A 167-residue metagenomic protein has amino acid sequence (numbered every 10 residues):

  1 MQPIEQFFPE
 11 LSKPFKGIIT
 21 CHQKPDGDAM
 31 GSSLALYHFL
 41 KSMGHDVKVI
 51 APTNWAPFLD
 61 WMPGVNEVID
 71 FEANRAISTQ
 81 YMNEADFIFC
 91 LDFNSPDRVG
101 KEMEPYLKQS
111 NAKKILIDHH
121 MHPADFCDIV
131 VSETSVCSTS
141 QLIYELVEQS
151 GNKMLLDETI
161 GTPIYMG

Functional and structural regions predicted by a protein language model:
M1-G167: Replace "Mg2+/Mn2+-dependent" with "divalent metal-dependent
